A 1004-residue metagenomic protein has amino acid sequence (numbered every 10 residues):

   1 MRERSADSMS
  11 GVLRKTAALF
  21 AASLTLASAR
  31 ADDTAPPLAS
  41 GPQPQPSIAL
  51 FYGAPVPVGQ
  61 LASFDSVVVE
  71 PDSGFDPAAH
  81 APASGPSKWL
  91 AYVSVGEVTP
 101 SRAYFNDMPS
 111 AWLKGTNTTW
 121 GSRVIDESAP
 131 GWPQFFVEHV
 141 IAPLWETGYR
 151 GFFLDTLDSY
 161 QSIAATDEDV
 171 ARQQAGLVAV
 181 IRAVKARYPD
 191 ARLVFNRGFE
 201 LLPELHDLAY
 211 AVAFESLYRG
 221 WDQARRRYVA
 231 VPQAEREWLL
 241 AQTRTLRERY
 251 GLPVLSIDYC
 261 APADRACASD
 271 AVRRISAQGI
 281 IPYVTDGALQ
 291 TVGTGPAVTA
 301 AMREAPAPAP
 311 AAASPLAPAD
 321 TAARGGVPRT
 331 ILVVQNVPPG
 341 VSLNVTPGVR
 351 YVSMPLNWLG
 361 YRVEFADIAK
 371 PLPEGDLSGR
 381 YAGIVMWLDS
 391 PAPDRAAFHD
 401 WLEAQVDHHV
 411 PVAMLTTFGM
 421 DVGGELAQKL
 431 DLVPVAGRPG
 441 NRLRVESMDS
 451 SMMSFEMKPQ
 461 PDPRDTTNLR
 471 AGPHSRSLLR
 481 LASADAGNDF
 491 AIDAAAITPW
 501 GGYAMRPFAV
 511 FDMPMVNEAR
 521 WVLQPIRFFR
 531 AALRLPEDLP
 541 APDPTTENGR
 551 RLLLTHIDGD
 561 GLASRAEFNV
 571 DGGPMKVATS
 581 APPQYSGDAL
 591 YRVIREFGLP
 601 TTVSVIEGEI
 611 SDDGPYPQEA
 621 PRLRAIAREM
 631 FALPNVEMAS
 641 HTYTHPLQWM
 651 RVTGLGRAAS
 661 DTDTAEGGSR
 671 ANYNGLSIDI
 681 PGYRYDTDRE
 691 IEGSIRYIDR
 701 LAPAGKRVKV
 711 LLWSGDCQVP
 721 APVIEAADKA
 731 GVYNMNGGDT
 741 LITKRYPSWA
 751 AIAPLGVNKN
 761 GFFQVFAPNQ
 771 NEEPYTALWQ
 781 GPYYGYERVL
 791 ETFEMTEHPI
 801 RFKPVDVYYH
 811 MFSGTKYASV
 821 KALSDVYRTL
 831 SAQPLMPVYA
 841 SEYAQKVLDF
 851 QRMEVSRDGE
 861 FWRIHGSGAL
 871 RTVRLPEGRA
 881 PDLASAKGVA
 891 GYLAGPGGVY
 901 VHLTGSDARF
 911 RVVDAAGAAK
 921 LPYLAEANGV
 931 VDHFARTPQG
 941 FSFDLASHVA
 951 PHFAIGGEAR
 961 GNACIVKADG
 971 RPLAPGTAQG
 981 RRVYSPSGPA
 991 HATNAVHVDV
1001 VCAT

Functional and structural regions predicted by a protein language model:
Y52-D65, V69-D72, V341-V422, I557-D558 (+1 more regions): Helical hinge/lid and interdomain linker segments adjacent to catalytic or ligand-binding clefts that mediate domain
G96, F511-E637, E690, I695-R700 (+2 more regions): Active-site beta->alpha N-cap acidic-glycine motif
S101, T116-S128, L332, H408 (+7 more regions): Metal-dependent polysaccharide deacetylase catalytic core of the NodB/CE4 family, i.e., the active-site-bearing domain
R247-A261, P536-R565, I594, S677-D688 (+4 more regions): Catalytic grooves of carbohydrate-active enzymes
I281-P310, R362-F365, A531-G549, A589 (+5 more regions): C-terminal domain-boundary segment and adjacent tail
A305-A319, M414, M420, T829 (+1 more regions): Non-catalytic C-terminal accessory domains or segments of carbohydrate-active enzymes
P306-R380, G549, S586-V593, F597 (+1 more regions): Aromatic-Pro/Gly-enriched surface loop or interdomain linker that acts as a lid/target-recognition segment
A392-D462, N468: A glycine-rich, often tryptophan-bearing local segment used as a flexible ligand/cofactor-contacting loop or short
